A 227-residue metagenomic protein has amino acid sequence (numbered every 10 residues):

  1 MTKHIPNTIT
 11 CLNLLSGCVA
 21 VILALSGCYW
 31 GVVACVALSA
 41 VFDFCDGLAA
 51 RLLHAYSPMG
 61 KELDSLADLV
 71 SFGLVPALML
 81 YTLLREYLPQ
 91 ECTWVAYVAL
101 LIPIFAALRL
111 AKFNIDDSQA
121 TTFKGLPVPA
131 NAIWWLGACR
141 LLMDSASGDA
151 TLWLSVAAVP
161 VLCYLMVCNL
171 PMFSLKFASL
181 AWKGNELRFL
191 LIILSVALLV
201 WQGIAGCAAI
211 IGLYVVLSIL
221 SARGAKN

Functional and structural regions predicted by a protein language model:
M1-G47, L199, S221-N227: Topogenic membrane-insertion module of multi-pass membrane proteins
P6-C11, L52-A111: Multi-pass membrane catalytic core of lipid/isoprenoid biosynthesis enzymes
I9, V32-S39, V98-F105, N131 (+3 more regions): Hydrophobic alpha-helical transmembrane segments of polytopic
N13, G17-L23, V75-L78, A106-R109 (+4 more regions): Helical transmembrane-bundle signal
V19-A34, L74-L100, A138-S155, V200-A205: Helix-coil boundary and interhelical linker segments in multi-pass alpha-helical membrane proteins
C45-L52, L108-N114, C168-M172, I219-N227: Juxtamembrane membrane-interface segments at transmembrane alpha-helix termini
A55-P58, P89-Q90, N114-T121, M143-A150: Membrane-interface helix caps and helix-loop-helix hairpins in membrane proteins
F123-N227: C-terminal membrane-associated helical module and adjoining short loops/tails
